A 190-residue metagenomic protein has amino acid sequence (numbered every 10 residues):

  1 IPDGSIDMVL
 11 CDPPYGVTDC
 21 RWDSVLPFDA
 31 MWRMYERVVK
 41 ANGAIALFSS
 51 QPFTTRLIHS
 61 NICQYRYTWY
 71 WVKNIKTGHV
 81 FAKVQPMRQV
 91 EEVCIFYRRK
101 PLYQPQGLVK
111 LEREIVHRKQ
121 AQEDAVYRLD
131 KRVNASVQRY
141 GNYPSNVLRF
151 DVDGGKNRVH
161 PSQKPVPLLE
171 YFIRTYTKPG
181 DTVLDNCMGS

Functional and structural regions predicted by a protein language model:
I1-S190: Core catalytic lobe of class I
